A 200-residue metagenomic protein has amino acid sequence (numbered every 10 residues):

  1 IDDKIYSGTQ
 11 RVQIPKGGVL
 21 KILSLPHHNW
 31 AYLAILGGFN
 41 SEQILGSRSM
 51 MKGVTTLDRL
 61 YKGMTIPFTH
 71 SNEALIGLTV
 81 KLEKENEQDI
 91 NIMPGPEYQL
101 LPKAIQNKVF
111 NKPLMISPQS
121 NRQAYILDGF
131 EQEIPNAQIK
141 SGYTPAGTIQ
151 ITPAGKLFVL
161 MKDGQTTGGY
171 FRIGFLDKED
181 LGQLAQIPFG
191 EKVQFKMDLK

Functional and structural regions predicted by a protein language model:
I1-K200: Conserved "landmark" site that anchors the functional core of diverse proteins
